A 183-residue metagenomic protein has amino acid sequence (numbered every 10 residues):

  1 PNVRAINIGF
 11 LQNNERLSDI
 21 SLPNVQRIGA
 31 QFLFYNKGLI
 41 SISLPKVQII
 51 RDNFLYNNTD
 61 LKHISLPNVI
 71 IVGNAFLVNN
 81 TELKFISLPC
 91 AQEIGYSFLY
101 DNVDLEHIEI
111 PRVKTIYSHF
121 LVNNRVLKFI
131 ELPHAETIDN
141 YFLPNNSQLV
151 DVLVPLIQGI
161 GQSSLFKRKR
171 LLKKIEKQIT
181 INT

Functional and structural regions predicted by a protein language model:
P1-A5, E15-R27, K37-I49, T59-I71 (+5 more regions): Structural signature of tandem-repeat unit edges
F10, A30, L39, N74-F76 (+2 more regions): Intrinsically disordered, low-complexity regions
Q162-L171: Short, aromatic/basic amphipathic alpha-helical patches
